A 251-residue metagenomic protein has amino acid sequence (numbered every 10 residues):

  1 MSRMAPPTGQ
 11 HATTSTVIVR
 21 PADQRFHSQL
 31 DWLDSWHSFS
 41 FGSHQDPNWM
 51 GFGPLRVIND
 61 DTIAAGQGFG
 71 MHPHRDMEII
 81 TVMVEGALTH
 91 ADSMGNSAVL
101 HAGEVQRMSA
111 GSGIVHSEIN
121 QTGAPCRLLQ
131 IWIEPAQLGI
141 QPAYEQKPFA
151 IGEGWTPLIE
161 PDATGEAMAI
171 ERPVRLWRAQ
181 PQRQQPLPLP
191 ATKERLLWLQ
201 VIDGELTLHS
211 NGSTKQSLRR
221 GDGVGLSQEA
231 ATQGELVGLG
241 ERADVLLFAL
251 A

Functional and structural regions predicted by a protein language model:
M1-A251: Jelly-roll (double-stranded beta-helix
